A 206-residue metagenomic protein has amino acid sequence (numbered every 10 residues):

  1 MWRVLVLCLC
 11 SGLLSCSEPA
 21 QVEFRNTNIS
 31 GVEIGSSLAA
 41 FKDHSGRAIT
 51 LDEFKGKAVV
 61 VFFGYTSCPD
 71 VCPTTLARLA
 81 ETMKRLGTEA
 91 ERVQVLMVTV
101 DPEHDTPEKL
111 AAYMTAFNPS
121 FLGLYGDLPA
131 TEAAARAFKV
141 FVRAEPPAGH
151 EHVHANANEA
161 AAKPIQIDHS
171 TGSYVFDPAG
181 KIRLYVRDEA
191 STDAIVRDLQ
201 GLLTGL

Functional and structural regions predicted by a protein language model:
W2-L7: Sec-dependent signal peptide recognition, specifically the positively charged N-region followed immediately by
G12-S15: C-terminal motif of bacterial Sec signal peptides marking the signal peptidase cleavage site
P19-D52, A77: N-terminal "domain-start" segment that seeds a small globular fold
S36-S37, V59, S170-G172: Short loop/turn microsegments at loop-to-beta-strand junctions
L51-T75, L79: Short active-site neighborhood of thiol/selenol oxidoreductases, capturing the structured segment around
T74-A134: Structural microenvironment flanking redox-active thiols in thiol-disulfide oxidoreductases
A111-S170: Short, internal strand/loop/helix patches that form the active-site neighborhood or redox-interaction surface
A148-L206: Thiol-/selenol-based redox modules, centered on thioredoxin-like and closely related oxidoreductase domains
